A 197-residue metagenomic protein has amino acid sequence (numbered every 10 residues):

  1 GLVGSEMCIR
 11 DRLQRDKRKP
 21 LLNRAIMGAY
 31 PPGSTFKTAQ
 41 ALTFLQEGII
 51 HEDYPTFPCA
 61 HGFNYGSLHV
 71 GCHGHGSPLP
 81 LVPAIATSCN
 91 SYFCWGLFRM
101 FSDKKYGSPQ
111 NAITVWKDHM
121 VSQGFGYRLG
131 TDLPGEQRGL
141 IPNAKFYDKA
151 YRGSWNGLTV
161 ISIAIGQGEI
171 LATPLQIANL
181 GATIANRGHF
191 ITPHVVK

Functional and structural regions predicted by a protein language model:
S5-E6, R10-T35, A39-K197: Beta-lactam-recognizing serine transpeptidase/beta-lactamase-like catalytic domain environment
